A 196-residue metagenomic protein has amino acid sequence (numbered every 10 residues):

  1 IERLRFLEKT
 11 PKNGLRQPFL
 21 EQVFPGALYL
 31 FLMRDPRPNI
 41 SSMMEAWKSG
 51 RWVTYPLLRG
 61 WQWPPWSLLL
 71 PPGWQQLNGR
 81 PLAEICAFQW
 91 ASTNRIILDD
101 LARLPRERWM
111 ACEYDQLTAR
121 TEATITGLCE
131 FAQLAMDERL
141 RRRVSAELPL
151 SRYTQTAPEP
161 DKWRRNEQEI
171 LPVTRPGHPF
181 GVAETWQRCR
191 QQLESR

Functional and structural regions predicted by a protein language model:
I1-S49, S92-R106, M110: PAPS-dependent sulfotransferase catalytic domain
V53, Q62-R196: PAPS-dependent sulfotransferases, especially Golgi type II membrane carbohydrate sulfotransferases
L57: Conserved phosphoryl-transfer catalytic core
